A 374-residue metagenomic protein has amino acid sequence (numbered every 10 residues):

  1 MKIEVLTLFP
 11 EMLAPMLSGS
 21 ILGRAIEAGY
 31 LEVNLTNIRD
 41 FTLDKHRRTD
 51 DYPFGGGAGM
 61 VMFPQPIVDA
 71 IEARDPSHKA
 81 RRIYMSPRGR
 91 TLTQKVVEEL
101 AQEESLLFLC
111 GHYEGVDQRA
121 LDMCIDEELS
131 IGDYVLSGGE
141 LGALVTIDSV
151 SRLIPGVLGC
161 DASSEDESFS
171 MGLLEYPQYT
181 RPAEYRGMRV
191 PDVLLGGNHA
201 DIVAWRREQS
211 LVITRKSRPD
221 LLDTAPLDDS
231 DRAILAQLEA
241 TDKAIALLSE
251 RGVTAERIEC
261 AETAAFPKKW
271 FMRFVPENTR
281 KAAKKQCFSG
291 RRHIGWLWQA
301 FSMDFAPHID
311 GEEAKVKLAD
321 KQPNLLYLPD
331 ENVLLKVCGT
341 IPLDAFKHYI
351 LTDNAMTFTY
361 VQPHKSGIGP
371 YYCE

Functional and structural regions predicted by a protein language model:
M1, L31, H78-A80, Q102-S105 (+2 more regions): Short coil/turn connectors at secondary-structure junctions
M1-R74, L195, A200-D223: N-terminal nucleotide/polyanion-binding subdomain common to many enzyme families
E4-L6, N34-T36, R81-I83, L106-L107 (+2 more regions): Hydrophobic/aromatic beta-strand patches that form the interior of the parallel beta-sheet core in alpha/beta enzyme
F63-H112, Q118, P155: S-adenosyl-L-methionine/SAH cofactor-binding core of RNA-modifying enzymes
V116, A120-E167: Structured adenosyl-cofactor binding patch, chiefly the S-adenosyl-L-methionine
L141, L153-V193: Internal, active-site/partner-interface "lid" segment
P226-E239: Short, amphipathic C-terminal "tail helix"
A240-E374: Structured alpha/beta or helical-core interaction and ligand-binding surfaces enriched in interleaved
